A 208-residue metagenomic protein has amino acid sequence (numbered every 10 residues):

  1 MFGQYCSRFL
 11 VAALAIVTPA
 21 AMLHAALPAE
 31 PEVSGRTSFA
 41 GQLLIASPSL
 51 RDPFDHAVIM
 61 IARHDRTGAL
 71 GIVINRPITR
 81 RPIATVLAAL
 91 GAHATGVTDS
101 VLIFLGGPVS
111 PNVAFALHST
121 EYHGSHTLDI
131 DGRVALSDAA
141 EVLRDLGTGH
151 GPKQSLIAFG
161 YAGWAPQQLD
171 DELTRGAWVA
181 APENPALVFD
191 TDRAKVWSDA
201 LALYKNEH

Functional and structural regions predicted by a protein language model:
M1-A13: Bacterial N-terminal signal peptides that target proteins for export
M1-Q4, A20-A25: Polar low-complexity intrinsically disordered regions
L10-M22: Bacterial N-terminal signal peptides
L23-H208: A short aromatic-anchored loop/beta-hairpin motif
